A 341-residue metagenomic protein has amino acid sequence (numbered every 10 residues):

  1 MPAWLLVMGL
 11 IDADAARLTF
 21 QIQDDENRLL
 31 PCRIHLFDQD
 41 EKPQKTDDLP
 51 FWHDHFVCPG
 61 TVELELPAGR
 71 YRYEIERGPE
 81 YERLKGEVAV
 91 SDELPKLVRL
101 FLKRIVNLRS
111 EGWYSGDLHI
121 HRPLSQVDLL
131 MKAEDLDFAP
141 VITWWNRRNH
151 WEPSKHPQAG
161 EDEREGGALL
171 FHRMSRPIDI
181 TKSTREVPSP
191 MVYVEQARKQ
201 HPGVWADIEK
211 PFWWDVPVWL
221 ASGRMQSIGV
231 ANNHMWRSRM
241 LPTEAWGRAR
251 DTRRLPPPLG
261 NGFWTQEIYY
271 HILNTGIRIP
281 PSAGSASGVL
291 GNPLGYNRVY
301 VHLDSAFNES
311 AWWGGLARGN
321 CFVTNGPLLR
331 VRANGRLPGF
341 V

Functional and structural regions predicted by a protein language model:
M1-D12: Bacterial N-terminal signal peptides
D12-E26, G116: A short, Gly/Thr-enriched small/hydrophobic beta-strand-prone motif that recurs across taxa
A15, D25-Q39, D47, H53-H55 (+5 more regions): C-terminal functional module detector
T19, R33-I34, H119: Conserved beta-strand and immediately adjacent loop positions that scaffold enzyme active sites
N27-P43, I228-M240: Short, solvent-exposed beta-strand-terminating loops
W52-D54, P59-L66: Short, surface-exposed beta-strand/beta-hairpin micro-motifs centered on an aromatic residue
A68-P79, M131: A short, solvent-exposed beta-strand micro-motif common in secreted/extracellular proteins
E111-P281, S285, L290-G291: Catalytic cores of extracellular degradative/oxidative enzymes
